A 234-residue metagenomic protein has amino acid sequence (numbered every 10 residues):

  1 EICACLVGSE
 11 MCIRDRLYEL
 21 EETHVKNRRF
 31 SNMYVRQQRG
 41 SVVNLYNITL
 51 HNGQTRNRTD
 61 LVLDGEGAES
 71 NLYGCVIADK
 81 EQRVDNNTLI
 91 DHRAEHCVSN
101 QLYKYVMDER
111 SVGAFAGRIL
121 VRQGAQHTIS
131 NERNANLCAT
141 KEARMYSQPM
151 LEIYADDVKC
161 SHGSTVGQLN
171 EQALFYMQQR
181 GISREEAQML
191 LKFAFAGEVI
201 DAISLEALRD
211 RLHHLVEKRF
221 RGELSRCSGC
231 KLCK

Functional and structural regions predicted by a protein language model:
E1-I13: Single conserved hydrophobic/aromatic residue that forms the stacking wall/gate of nucleotide- or nucleobase-binding
V7-E10, I90, A187: Hydrophobic alpha-helical packing residues
S9, D60-L61, A143: Proline/glycine-anchored alpha-helix kink/cap motifs
S9, Q38-G40, D64-G67, Q123 (+1 more regions): Short acidic-glycine loop/turn motifs at beta-strand connectors
R14-D15, G40-V43, G67-S70, H96-C97 (+1 more regions): Extracellular beta-strand scaffolds
L20-H92: Acidic, glycine-rich loop-and-beta core segments that form the ion-binding/anion-interacting portion of active sites
D79-E81, H92-K234: Family-specific signature for flavin-dependent thymidylate synthase
